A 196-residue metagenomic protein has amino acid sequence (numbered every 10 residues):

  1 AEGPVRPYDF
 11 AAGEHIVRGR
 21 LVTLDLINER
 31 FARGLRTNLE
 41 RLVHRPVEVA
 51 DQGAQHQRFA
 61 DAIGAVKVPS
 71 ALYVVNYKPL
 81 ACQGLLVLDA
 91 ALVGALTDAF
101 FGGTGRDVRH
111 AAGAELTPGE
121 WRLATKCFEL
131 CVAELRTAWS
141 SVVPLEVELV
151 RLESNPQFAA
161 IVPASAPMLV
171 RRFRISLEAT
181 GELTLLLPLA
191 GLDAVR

Functional and structural regions predicted by a protein language model:
A1-R196: N-terminal auxiliary interaction/assembly segments of multi-subunit proteins
